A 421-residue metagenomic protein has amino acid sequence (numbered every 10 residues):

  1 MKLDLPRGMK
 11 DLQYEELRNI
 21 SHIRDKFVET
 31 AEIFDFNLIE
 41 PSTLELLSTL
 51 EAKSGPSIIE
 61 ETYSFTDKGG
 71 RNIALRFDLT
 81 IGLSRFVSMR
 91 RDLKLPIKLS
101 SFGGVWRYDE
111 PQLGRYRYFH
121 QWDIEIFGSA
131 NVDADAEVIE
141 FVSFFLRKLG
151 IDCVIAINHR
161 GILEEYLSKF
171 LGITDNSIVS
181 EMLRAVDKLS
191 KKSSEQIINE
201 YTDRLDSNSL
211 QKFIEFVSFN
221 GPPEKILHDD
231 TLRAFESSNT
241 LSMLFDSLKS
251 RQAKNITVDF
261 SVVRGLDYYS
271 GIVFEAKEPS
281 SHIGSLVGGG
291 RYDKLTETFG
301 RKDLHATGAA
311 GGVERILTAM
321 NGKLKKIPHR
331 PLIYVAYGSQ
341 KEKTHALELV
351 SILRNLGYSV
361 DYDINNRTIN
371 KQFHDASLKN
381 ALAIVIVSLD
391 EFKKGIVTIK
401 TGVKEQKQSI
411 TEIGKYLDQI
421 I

Functional and structural regions predicted by a protein language model:
M1-I81, A136-E140, V154-A156: TRNA-binding/sensing appendages of the translation machinery
E16-D35, E45-S48, T80-L93, L99-I151 (+2 more regions): Positively charged, Gly/Ser-enriched RNA/tRNA-binding surfaces
G55-P56, F170-G172: Short secondary-structure boundary/capping segments
E61-K68, G172-S194, E278: Acidic, His- and aromatic-enriched active-site or binding-groove loops in soluble protein domains that engage sugars
E165-S168: A short acidic (Asp/Glu
